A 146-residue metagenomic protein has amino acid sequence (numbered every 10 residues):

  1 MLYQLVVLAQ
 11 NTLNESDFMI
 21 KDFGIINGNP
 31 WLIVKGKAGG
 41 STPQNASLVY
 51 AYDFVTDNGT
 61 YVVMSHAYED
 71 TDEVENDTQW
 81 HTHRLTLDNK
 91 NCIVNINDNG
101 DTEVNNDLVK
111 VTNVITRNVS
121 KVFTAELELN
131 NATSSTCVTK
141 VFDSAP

Functional and structural regions predicted by a protein language model:
M1-N11: N-terminal low-complexity, Pro/Thr/Ser-rich intrinsically disordered segments that act as propeptides or flexible
T12-R84: Surface-exposed, glycine/proline- and aromatic-rich loop segments on solvent-exposed faces across compartments
N29-I33, K110-T112, E126: Beta-strand secondary-structure signal
G36-A38, D88, R117: Beta-strand elements of well-folded, non-transmembrane domains
V55-D57, D101-E103, L108, R117-V119: Surface-exposed, acidic/Ser/Thr-rich flexible loop segments
H81-H83, L87, N113-T116: Short, solvent-exposed, Trp/other aromatic-anchored flexible loops in extracytoplasmic proteins
D88-D107, T112: Short helix-loop boundary/capping segments
N118-P146: Acidic/polar low-complexity flexible segments
